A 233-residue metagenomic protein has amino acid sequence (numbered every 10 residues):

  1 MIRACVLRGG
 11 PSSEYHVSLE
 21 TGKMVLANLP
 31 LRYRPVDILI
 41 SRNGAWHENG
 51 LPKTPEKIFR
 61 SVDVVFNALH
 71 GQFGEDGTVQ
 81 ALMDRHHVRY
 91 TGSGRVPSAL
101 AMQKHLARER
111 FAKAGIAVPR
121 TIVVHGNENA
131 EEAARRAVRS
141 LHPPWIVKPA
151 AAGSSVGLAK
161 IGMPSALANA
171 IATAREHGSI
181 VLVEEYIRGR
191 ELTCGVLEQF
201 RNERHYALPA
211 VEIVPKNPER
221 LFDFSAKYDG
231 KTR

Functional and structural regions predicted by a protein language model:
M1-K113, V124-R136: ATP-binding N-terminal substructure of ATP-dependent carboxylate-amine bond-forming enzymes
S18, V118-V123, W145-A172, E191-T193 (+1 more regions): Glycine-rich phosphate-binding loop of ATP-grasp-fold ATP-dependent ligases
P35, R89-Y90, V118, W145 (+1 more regions): Hydrophobic beta-strand scaffold residues
G71, S155, P215-N217: Glycine-rich phosphate/pyrophosphate-binding beta-alpha loops
H87-S93, V118-P119, R204-H205: Short hydrophobic/aromatic-enriched beta-strand-loop microsegments
F111-A112, A137-L158, S179-R188: ATP-grasp fold ATP-binding core
G162-R233: Phosphate-binding site of ATP-dependent enzymes
